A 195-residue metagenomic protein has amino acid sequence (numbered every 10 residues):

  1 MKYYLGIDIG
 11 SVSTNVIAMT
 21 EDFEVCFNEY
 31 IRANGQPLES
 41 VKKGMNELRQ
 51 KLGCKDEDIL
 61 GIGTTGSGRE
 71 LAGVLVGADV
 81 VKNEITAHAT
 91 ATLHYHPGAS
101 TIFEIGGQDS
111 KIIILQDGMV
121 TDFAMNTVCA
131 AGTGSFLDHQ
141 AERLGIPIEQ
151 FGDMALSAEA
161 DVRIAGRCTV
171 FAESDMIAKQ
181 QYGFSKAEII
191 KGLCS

Functional and structural regions predicted by a protein language model:
M1-D22, A99-Q116: Gly/Thr-rich phosphate-binding beta-strand-loop-beta motif of the actin/hexokinase/Hsp70
Y4-N46, F123, T127: Short glycine-rich, Thr/Ser-proximal phosphate-binding strand/loop in the N-terminal lobe of ATP-dependent enzymes
M19-E21, V74-L75, T92-G98, I113-D117 (+1 more regions): Alpha-helix C-terminal capping segments
Y30-A33, L52-I85, T121-D122: Short beta-strand-loop/turn "lid" adjacent to the catalytic site in phosphate-handling enzymes
N34-P37, D117-A160: Glycine-rich phosphate-binding loop plus the immediately following alpha-helix
V81-F103: Active-site cofactor/substrate anionic-group-binding motifs, chiefly glycine- and Lys/Arg-rich phosphate-binding loops
P147-K179: Internal, active-site/partner-interface "lid" segment
S174-S195: Adenine-nucleotide phosphate-binding core of ATP-dependent small-molecule kinases
